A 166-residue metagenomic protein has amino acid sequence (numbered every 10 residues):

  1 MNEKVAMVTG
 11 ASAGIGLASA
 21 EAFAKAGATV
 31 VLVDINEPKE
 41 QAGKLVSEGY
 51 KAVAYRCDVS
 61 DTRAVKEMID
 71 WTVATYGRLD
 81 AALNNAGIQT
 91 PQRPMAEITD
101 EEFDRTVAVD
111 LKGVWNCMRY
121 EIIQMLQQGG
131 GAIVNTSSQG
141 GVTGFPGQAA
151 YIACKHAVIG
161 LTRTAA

Functional and structural regions predicted by a protein language model:
V5, S12-A13: Conserved glycine-rich cofactor-binding loop
A26-Q41: Conserved glycine-rich Rossmann-like NAD(P)H-binding loop of the short-chain dehydrogenase/reductase
R56-M68, D100: The beta1-alpha1 cofactor-binding region of Rossmann-like NAD(H)/NADP(H)-dependent oxidoreductases
R93-M95, T99-D104: Substrate-binding pocket helix/loop in short-chain dehydrogenase/reductase
M95-A96, T143-A149, A165: Active-site loop immediately N-terminal to the catalytic Tyr-X3-Lys motif of short-chain dehydrogenase/reductase
M118, C154, T162: Active-site helix of classical SDR
S138: Residue(s) in the substrate-gating loop at a strand-loop-helix junction that position the organic substrate next
